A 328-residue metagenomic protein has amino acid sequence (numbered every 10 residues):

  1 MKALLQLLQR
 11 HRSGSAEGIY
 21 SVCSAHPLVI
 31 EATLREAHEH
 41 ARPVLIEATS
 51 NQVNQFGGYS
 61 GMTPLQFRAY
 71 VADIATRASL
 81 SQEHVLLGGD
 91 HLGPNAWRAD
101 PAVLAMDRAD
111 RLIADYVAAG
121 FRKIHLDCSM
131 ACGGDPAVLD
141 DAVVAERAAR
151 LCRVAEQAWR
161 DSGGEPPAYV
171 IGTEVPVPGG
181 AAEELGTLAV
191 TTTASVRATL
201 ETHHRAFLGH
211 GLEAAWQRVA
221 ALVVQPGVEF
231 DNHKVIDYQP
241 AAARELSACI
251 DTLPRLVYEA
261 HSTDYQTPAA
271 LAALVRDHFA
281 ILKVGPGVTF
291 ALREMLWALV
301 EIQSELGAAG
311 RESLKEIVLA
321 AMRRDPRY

Functional and structural regions predicted by a protein language model:
M1-V85, I281, G287-F290, E294-Y328: Alpha/beta catalytic barrel-like cores
A16-P27, G88-R108, L188-T191, V257-D264: Active-site mouth loops of central-metabolism enzymes
V22-V29, G58-Y70, W97-D115, A142-R147: Glycine-rich anion/phosphate-binding loops
T33, D90, D127, L274: Conserved, mostly hydrophobic/aromatic
R35, D73, R111-A119: Alpha-helical scaffold segments that flank or form the walls of functional sites
V44-T63, H125-D141, F230-N232: Glycine-rich, proline-tolerant flexible connector loops at the mouths of alpha/beta enzymes
A75-G89, Y116-S129, S162-P166: Short, flexible active-site-proximal loops enriched in glycine and acidic residues
D107-V117, L139-G164, A168-Y328: Active-site capping/gating regions of soluble enzymes
